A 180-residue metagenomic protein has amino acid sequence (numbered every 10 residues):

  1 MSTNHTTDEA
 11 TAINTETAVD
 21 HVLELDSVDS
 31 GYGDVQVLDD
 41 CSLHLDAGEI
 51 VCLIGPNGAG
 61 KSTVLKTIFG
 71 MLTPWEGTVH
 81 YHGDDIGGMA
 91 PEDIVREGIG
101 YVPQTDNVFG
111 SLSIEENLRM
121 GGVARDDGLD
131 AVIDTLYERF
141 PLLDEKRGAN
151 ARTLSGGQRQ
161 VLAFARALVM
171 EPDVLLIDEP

Functional and structural regions predicted by a protein language model:
V51-P56: The feature captures the beta-strand-to-loop junction immediately N-terminal to the Walker
F69: Helix-to-loop junction immediately C-terminal to a conserved catalytic motif
G77-I86, E97, A131: Conserved ABC transporter NBD signature motif
S111-R119: Short coil-to-helix segment of the ABC ATPase nucleotide-binding domain corresponding to the Q-loop/switch region
N150-L154: Conserved ABC ATPase signature
A167-L168: ABC ATPase C-loop
E171: Conserved catalytic motifs of ABC-family nucleotide-binding domains
